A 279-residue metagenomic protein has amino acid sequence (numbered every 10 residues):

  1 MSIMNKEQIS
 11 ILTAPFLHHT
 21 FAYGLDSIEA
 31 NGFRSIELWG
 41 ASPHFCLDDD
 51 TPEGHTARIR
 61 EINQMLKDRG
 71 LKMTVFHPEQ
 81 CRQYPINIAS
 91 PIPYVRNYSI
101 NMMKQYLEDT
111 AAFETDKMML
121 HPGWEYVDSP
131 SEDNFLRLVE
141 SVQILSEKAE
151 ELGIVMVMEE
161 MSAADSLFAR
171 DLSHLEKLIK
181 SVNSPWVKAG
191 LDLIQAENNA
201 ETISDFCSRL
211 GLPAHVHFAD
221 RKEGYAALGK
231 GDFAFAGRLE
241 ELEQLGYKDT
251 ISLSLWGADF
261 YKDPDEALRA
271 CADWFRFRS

Functional and structural regions predicted by a protein language model:
M1-T115, E150, S184, A200 (+1 more regions): N-terminal pre-domain/capping segments
S2-S10, L17-G32, N63, K67 (+3 more regions): Histidine-acidic metal/acid-base catalytic patches
P15-L17, G40-S42, E79-R82, P122-Y126 (+4 more regions): Active-site-proximal loop/turn and secondary-structure-junction residues that shape catalytic pockets, frequently
L47-D48, P85-I86, S129-P130, F168 (+2 more regions): Short Asp/Glu-rich motifs
D50-G54, P91, P130, L167 (+1 more regions): Pocket-edge positions in alpha/beta enzyme catalytic cores
K67, Q83-K188: Active-site acidic/histidine proton-transfer and metal-coordination neighborhood in alpha/beta enzyme cores
